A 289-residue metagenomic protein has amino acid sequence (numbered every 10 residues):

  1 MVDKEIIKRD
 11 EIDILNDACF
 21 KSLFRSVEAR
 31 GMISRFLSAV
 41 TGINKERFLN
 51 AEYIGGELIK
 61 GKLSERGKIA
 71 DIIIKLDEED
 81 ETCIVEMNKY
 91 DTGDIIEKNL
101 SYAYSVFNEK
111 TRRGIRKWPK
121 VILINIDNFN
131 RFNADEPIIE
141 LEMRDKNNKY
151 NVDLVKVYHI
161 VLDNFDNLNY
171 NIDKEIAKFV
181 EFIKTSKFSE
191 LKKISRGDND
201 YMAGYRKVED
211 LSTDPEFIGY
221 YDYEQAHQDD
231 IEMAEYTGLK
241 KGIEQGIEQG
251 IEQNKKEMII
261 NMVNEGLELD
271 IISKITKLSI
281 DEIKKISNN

Functional and structural regions predicted by a protein language model:
M1-K156, D166, T237, K241: Accessory alpha/beta interaction modules
V2-E11, D77, T82-N88, A177-N289: Short, charged alpha-helical interaction segments and adjacent helix-coil junctions
L15, E28-M32, D94, N171-K174 (+2 more regions): Generic recognition of short, well-ordered alpha-helical interface segments
L23, V27, V40, D127 (+4 more regions): Generic structural signal for hydrophobic core residues of well-folded globular domains
N44, G55, D145, V161-N164 (+3 more regions): Short, solvent-exposed coil/turn linker segments
Y102, P137-R144, D173-V180, Y223-Q225: Short intrinsically disordered coil segments
K110-G114, D166-L168, E190-S195, Q249: Short helix-to-loop capping/linker segments positioned immediately adjacent to catalytic or ligand/cofactor-binding
L154-N169, E175-K178, F182-K193: Upstream accessory/linker segments immediately N-terminal to the RecA-like ATPase cores of bacterial MutS and a subset
